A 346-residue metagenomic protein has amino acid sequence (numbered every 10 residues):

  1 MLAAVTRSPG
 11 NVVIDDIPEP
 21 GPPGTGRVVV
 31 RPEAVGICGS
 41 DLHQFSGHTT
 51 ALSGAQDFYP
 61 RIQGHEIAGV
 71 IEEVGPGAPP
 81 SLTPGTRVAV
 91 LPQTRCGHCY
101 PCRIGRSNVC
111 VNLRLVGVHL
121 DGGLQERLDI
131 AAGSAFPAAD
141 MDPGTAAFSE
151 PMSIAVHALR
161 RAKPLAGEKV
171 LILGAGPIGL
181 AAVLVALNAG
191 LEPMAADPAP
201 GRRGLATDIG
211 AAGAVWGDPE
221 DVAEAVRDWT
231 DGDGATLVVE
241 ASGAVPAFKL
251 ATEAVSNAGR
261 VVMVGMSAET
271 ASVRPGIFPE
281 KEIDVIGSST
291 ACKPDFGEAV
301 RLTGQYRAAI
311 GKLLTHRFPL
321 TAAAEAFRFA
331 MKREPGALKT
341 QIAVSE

Functional and structural regions predicted by a protein language model:
M1-A3, K249-E253, K293-E346: C-terminal hydrophobic helical "lid"/dimerization subdomain of Rossmann-like NAD(P)H-dependent oxidoreductases
V5-P22, G39-E73, C110-H119: N-terminal glycine-rich cofactor-binding segment
P20-V35, T50-Y100, S134, A139-M141: Glycine-rich beta-strand-centered segment in the early N-terminal region that forms part of a ligand/cofactor-binding
H65, T94-L173, G311: NAD(P)H dinucleotide-binding glycine-rich loop of Rossmann-like/cofactor-binding domains, especially the beta1-alpha1
M141-P219, E224: Mid-domain Rossmann-like dinucleotide-binding core that forms the NAD(H)/NADP(H) cofactor-binding site
A162, G204, I209-D284, S345: Glycine-rich cofactor phosphate-binding loops and adjacent beta1-alpha1 units of small-molecule cofactor enzyme domains
A199, S267, A291: Residues in the short beta-alpha loop(s) of Rossmann-like NAD(P)-binding domains
R260, V273-K312: Rossmann-fold dehydrogenase core element
